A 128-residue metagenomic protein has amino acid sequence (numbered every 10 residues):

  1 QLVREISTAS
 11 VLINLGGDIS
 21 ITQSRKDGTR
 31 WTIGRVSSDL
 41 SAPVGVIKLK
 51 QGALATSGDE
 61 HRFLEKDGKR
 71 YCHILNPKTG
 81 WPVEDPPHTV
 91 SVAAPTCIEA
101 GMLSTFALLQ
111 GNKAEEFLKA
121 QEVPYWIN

Functional and structural regions predicted by a protein language model:
Q1-N128: Mature catalytic core of soluble alpha/beta enzymes
